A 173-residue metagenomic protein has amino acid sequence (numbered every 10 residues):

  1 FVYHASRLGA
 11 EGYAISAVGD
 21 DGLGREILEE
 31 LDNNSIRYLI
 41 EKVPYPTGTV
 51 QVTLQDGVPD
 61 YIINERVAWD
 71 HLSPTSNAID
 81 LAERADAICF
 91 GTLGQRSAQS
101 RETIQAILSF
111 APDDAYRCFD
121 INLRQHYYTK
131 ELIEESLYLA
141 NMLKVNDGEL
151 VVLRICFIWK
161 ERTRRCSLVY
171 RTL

Functional and structural regions predicted by a protein language model:
F1-V50, L54-V58, E65-H71: Substrate-binding N-lobe of the ribokinase-like
E30-E41, Q55-L173: Ribokinase/PfkB-type carbohydrate-kinase core domain
